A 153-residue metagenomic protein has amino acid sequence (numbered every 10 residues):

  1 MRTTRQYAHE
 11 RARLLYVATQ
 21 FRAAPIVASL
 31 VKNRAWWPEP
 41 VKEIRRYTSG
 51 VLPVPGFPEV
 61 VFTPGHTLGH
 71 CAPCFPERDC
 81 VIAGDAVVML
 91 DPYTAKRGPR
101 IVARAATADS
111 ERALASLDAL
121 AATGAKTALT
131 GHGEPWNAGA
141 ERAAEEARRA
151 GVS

Functional and structural regions predicted by a protein language model:
M1-F62, A105-A108, R112-A125: Metallo-beta-lactamase
M1-L14, P76-D91: Short, solvent-exposed beta-strand-terminating loops
Q6, C74, C80, R112-S153: Divalent-metal (often Zn2+) His-rich catalytic cores of metallo-beta-lactamase-fold enzymes
V54-G56, P73-E77: Active-site beta-strand termini and strand-to-loop segments that position acidic
P58-P64, V81-D85: Active-site-proximal beta-strand elements of phosphoester/diester hydrolases
H66-T67, D85-A86, H132-G133: Active-site metal-binding loops of divalent metal-dependent hydrolases
L68-A72: Short hydrophobic/aromatic beta-strand or adjacent loop that forms the aromatic wall/cage of a ligand/substrate-binding
M89-V102, R148-S153: Active-site gating loops and adjacent loop-to-helix segments of metal-dependent hydrolytic enzymes
